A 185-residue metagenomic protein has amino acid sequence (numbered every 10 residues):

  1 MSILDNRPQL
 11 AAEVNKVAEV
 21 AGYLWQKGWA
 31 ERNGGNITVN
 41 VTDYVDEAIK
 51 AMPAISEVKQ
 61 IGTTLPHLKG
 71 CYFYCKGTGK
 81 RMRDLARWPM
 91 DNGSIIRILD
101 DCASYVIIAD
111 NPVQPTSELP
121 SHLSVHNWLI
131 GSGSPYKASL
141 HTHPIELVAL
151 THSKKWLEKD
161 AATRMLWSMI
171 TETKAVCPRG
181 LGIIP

Functional and structural regions predicted by a protein language model:
M1-P185: Glycine-rich flexible loops
